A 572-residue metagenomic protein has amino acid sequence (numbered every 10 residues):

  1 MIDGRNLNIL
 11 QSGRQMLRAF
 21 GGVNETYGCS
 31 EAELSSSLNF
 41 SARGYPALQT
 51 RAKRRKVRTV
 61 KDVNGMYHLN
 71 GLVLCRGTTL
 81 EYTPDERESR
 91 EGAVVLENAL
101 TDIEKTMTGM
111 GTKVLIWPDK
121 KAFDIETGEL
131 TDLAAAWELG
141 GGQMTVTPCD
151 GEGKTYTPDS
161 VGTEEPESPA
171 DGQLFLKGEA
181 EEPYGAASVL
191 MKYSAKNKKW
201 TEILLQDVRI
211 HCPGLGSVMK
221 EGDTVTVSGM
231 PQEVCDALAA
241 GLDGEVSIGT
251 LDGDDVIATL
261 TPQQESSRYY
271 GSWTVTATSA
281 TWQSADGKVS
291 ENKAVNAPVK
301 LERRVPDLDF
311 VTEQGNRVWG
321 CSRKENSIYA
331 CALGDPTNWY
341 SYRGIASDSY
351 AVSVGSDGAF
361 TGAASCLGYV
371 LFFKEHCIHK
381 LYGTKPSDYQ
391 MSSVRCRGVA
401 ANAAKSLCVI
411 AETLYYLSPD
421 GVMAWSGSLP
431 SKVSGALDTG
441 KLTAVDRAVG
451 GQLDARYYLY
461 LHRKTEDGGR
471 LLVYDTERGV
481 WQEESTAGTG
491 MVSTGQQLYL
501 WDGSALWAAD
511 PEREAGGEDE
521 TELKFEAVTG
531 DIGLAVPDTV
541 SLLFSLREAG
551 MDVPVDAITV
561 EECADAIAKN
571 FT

Functional and structural regions predicted by a protein language model:
M1-E91, C149-G151, V305-K380, Y460-Y474 (+1 more regions): N-terminal beta-propeller domains
M1-Q206, H211-E221, A239, E520: Extended assembly-interface regions of large multimeric machines
D3, L133-A134, G141-G142, A186-V189 (+1 more regions): Small/polar beta-strand repeat architecture
K56-N70, E97-G111, E138-D150, R303-E313 (+4 more regions): Repeated scaffold domains used in trafficking and secretory/extracellular systems, primarily beta-propellers
H68-V73, A515, K524-A527, L534 (+1 more regions): A short beta-strand element within beta-rich, extracytoplasmic domains of secreted/secretory-pathway proteins
R87-G92, L130-D132, K154-Y156, N197-T201 (+6 more regions): Beta-strand initiation motifs
S356-L523: Beta-sheet-dominated scaffold domains
T529-T572: ABC ATPase nucleotide-binding domains
